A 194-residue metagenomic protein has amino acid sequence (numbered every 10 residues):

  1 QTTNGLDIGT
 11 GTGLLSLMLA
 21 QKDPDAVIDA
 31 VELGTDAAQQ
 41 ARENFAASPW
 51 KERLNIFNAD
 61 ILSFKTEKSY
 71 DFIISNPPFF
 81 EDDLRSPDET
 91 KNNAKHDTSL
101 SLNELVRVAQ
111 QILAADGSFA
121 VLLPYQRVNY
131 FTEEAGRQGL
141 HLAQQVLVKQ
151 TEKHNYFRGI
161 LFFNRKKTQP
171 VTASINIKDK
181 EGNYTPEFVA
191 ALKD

Functional and structural regions predicted by a protein language model:
Q1-K68, F72-S75, E81-S86: Conserved SAM/SAH cofactor-binding pocket of Class I
W50, G136-G139, V171: Short, structurally constrained coil/turn elements that cap an alpha-helix or connect an alpha-helix to the following
N76-P77, L123: Hydrophobic alpha-helix-in-membranes signature
P77-E104: Mobile active-site "lid"/loop adjacent to the S-adenosyl-L-methionine
S99-Y156: Conserved Class I SAM-dependent methyltransferase catalytic core
K153-D194: SAM/dcSAM-binding transferase cores
